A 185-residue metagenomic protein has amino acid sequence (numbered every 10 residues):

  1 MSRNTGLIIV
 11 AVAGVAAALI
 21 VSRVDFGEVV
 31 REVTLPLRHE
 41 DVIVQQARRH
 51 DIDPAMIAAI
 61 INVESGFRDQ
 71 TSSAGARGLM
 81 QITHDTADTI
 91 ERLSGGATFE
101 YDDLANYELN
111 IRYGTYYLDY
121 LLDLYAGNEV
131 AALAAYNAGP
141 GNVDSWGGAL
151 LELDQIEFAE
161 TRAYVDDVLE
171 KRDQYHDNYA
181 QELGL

Functional and structural regions predicted by a protein language model:
M1-S2: N-terminal Lys/Arg-rich, disordered targeting/topogenic segments
T5-R23: Hydrophobic membrane-insertion alpha-helices, especially the h-region of bacterial N-terminal signal peptides
S22-L185: Catalytic glycan-binding domains that act on GlcNAc-containing polysaccharides
